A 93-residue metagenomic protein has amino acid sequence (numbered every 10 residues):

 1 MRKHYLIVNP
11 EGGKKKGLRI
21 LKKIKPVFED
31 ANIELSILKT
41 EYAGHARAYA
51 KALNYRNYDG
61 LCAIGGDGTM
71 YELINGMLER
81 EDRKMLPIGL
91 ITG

Functional and structural regions predicted by a protein language model:
R2-G93: Small-residue-rich beta-alpha loop regions that form the catalytic core of phosphotransfer and lipid-active enzymes
